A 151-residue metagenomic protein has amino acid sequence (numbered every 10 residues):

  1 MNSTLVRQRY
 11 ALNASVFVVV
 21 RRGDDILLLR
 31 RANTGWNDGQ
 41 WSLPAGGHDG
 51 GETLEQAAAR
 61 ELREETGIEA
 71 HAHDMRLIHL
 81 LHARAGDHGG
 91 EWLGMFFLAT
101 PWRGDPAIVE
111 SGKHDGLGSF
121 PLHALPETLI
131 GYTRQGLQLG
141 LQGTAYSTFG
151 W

Functional and structural regions predicted by a protein language model:
M1-F17: Acidic, metal-coordinating catalytic segment for phosphate/diphosphate chemistry, firing primarily on the Nudix
A14-V16, D24, L93-M95, D115: Change "...and in nucleic-acid phosphodiester-cleaving endonucleases..." to "...and in nucleic-acid processing enzymes
V20, L28, A99-P101, S119: Conserved hydrophobic "DFG−1" position in protein kinase catalytic cores
R22, L80-P106, G136-L141: Active-site-adjacent beta-strand/loop module that shapes the phosphate/pyrophosphate-binding cleft
D25-E64: Conserved Nudix-box catalytic region and its N-terminal flanking loop in Nudix hydrolases and closely related
E69-H79: A short coil-to-beta-strand element that immediately follows conserved catalytic motifs
A107-G140: NUDIX/MutT-family hydrolases
Q135-W151: Charged phosphate-binding loop/patch that engages nucleotide di/tri-phosphates or the phosphate backbone of nucleic
